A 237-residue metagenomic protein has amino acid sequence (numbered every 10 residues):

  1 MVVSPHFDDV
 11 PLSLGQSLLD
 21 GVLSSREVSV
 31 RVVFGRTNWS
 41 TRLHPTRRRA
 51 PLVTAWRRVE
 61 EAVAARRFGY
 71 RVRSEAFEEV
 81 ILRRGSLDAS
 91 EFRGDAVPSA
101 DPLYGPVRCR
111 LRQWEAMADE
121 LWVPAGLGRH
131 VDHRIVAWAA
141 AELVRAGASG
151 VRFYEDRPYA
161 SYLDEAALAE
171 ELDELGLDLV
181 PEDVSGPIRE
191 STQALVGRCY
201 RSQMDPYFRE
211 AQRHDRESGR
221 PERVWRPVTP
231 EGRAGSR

Functional and structural regions predicted by a protein language model:
M1-W138, E142-A146: Active-site beta-strand->loop->alpha-helix modules in alpha/beta enzyme cores, enriched in Gly/His/Asp(Glu)
R47, V59-R93, P98-P102, A116-E120 (+1 more regions): The feature marks non-catalytic terminal segments
